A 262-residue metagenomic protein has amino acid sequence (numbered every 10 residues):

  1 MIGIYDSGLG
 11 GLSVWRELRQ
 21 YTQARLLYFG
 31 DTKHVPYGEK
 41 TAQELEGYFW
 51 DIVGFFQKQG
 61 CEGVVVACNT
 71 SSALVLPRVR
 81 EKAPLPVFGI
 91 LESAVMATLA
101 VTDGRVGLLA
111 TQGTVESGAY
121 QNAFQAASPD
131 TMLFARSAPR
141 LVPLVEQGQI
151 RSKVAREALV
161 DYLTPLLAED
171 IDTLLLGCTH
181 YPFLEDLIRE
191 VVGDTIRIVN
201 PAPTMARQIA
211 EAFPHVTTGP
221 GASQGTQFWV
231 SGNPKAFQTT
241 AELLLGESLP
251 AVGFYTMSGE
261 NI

Functional and structural regions predicted by a protein language model:
M1-I262: Non-catalytic structural scaffold of enzyme domains
